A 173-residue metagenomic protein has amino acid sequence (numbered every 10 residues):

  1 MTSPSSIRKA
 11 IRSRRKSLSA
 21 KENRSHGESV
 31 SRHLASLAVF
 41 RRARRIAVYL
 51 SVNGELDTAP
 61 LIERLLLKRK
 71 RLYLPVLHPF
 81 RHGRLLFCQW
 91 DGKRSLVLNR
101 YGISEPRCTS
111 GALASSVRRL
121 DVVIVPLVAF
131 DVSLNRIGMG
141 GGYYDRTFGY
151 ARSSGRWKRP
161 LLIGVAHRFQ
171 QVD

Functional and structural regions predicted by a protein language model:
M1-R119: N-terminal active-site beta-alpha-beta segment that forms phosphate/nucleotide-binding and substrate-recognition loops
M1-T2, S13, R107-A114, R118-V123 (+2 more regions): Surface-exposed, charge/polar-rich loops and edge strands
H33, R136-I137: Short linear sequence motifs
L50, V76-L77, L127, A166-F169: Short secondary-structure boundary segments
L86, S95, V123-V125, D131-V132: Anionic-ligand binding patches
